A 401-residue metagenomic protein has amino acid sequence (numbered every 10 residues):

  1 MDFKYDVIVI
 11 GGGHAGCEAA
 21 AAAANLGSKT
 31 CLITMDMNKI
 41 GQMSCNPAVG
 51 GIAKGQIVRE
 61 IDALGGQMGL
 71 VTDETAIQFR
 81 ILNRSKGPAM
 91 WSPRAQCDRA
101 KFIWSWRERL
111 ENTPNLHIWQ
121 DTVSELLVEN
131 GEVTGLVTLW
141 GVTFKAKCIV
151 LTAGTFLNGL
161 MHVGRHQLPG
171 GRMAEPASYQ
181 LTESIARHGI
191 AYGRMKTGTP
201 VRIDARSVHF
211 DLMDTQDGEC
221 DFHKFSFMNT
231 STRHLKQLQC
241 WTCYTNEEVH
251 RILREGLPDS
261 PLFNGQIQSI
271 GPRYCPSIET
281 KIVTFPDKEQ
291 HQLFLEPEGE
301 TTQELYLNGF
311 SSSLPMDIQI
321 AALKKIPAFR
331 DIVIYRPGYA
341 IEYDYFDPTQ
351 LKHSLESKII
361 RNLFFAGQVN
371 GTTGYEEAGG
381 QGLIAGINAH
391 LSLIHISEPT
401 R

Functional and structural regions predicted by a protein language model:
F3-A15: Beta1/beta-strand and adjacent pyrophosphate-binding region of the FAD-binding site in flavoprotein oxidoreductases
K4, A21-E125, W140, T152-R172 (+4 more regions): Conserved N-terminal/central alpha/beta ligand/cofactor-binding core
I10, T143-G154: Short hydrophobic core segments
E74-E108, G189, G193-R361, F365: Mobile, glycine/GP-rich and aromatic-enriched active-site lid/loop segments adjacent to catalytic centers
L127-V142: Conserved beta-strand-loop-beta-strand element in the redox core of flavoprotein oxidoreductases
Q368-E376: Glycine-rich phosphate/pyrophosphate-binding beta-alpha loops
G379-L393: Internal hydrophobic alpha-helix adjacent to the cofactor/substrate pocket in enzyme cavities
S392-R401: Residue-level detector of conserved catalytic or cofactor/ligand-binding positions in enzyme active sites
